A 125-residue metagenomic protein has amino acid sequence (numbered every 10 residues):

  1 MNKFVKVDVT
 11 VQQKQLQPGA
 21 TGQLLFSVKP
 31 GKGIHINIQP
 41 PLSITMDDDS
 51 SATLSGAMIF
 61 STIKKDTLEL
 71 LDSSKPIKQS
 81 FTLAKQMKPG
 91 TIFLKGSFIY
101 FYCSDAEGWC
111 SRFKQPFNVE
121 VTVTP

Functional and structural regions predicted by a protein language model:
M1-P125: Extracellular/lumen-exposed scaffold segments
